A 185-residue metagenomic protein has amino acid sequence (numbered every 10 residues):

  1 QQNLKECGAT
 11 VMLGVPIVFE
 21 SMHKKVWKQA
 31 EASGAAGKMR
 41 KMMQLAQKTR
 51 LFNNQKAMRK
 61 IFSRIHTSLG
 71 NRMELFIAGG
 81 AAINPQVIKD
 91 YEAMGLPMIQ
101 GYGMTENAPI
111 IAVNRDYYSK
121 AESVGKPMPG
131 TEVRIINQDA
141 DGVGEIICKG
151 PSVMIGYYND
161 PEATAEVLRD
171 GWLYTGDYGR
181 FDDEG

Functional and structural regions predicted by a protein language model:
Q1-T10: Conserved ATP-dependent adenylate/AMP-binding module captured primarily in the ANL superfamily
L4, M22-V26, Y158-P161, L168: Short, flexible helix/strand-to-coil boundary loops that buttress conserved ligand/catalytic motifs in alpha/beta
T10-L13, M22-S119, E132: Gly/Ser/Thr-rich phosphate-binding loop
P16, Y102, N137: Residues at the C-termini of beta-strands that transition into short coil/loop
I17, A81-A82, S152: Alpha-helix/helix-capping structural signal
K120-A121, M154: Short beta-strands and strand-coil junctions in structured, solvent-facing domains, enriched
P127, R134-I136, D141-G185: Conserved ATP-binding/catalytic segment of the ANL
